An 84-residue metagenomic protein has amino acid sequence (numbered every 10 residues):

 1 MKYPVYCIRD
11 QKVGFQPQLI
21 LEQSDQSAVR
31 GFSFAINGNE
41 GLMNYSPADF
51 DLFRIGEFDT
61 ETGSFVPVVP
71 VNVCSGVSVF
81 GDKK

Functional and structural regions predicted by a protein language model:
M1-F15: Short aromatic-glycine-(Arg/Gly/Cys) micro-motifs in beta-strand/loop hairpins
C7-I8, L21, L52-F53: Conserved short hydrophobic patches within well-ordered secondary structure
Q11, D25, I55-F58: Generic structural motif
F15-S24: A short, exposed loop/beta-hairpin motif centered on an aromatic-Gly-Thr core
Q18-L19, G31, G63-F65: Short, glycine/acidic-enriched capping/hinge loops at junctions between secondary-structure elements
S24-M43: A short, charged, amphipathic alpha-helix used as a generic interaction element across diverse proteins
N37-K84: Short, mixed-charge low-complexity intrinsically disordered segments
